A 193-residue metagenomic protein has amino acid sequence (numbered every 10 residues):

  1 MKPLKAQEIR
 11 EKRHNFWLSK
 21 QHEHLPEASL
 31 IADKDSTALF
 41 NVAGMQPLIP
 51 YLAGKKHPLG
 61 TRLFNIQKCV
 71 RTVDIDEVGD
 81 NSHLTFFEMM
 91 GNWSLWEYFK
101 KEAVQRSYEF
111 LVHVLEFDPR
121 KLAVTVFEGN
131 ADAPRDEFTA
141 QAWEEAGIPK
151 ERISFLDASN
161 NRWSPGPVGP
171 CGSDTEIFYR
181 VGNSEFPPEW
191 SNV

Functional and structural regions predicted by a protein language model:
M1-V193: Structured aminoacyl-transfer and RNA-binding surfaces used for tRNA recognition/handling in the translation apparatus
